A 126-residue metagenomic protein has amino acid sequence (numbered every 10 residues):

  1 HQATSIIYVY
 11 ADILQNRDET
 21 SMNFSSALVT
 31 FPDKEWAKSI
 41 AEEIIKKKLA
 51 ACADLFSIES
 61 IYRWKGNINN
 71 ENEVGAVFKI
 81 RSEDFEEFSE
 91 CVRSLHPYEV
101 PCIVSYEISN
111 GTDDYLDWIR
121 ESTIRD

Functional and structural regions predicted by a protein language model:
T4-D126: Positively charged, small/polar-rich N-terminal and surface patches that mediate targeting and assembly and bind
